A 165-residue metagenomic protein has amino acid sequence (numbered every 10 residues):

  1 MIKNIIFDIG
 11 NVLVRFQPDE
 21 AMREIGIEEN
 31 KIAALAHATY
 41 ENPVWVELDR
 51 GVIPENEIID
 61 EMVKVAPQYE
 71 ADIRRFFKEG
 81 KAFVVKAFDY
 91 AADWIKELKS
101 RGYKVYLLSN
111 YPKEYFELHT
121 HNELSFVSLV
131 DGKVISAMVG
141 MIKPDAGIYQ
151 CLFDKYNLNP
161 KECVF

Functional and structural regions predicted by a protein language model:
M1-Y40, K64: Active-site neighborhood of HAD-like aspartate-dependent phosphohydrolases
N4, I142-F165: Conserved Lys-Pro-Asp/Glu-containing loop-to-beta segment of HAD-superfamily phosphomonoesterases, centered on
V12-L13, P18-E20, Y111-E114, V139-M141: Short, solvent-exposed loop/turn segments at secondary-structure junctions
E20, P43, E57, E61 (+3 more regions): Alpha-helical elements of Rossmann-like donor-binding domains used by nucleotide-donor carbohydrate transfer enzymes
W45-F76: A metal-dependent, Asp-based hydrolase signature
N56, A71-Y106, A146: Short, acidic loop-to-helix structural element flanking the phosphoryl-transfer center in phosphate-processing enzymes
Y90-A137: Substrate-recognition/cap helix-loop segment adjacent to the acidic, metal-dependent catalytic center of Asp-based
